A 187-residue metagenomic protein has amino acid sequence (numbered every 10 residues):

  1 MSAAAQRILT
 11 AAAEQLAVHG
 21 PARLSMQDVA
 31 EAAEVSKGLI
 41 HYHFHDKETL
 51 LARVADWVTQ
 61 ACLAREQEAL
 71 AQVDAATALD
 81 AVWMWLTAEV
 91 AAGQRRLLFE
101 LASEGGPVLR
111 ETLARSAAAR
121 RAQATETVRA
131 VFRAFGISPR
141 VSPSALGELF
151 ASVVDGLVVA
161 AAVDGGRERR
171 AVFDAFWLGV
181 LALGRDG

Functional and structural regions predicted by a protein language model:
A4-R7, A11-T49, R53: Helix-turn-helix
A11-V18, R65-A69, L97, L101-E104 (+1 more regions): Solvent-exposed, amphipathic alpha-helical segments
A22-L24, A134-P143: Short, charged helix-capping/linker segments at alpha-helix termini
F44, A88, E100-P107: Short helix-capping/turn signature of helix-turn-helix
R53, A64-R95, P143-F150: Hydrophobic alpha-helical connector segments
D56-C62: Short, basic, alpha-helical segments at the C-terminal edge of helix-turn-helix-like DNA-binding modules
L63, Q67, A91-F99, V108-A134 (+2 more regions): Amphipathic alpha-helical packing segments from all-alpha helical-bundle domains
W85-A88, R121-R133, I137, V153 (+1 more regions): C-terminal peripheral helix-coil segments that are non-catalytic and often amphipathic
